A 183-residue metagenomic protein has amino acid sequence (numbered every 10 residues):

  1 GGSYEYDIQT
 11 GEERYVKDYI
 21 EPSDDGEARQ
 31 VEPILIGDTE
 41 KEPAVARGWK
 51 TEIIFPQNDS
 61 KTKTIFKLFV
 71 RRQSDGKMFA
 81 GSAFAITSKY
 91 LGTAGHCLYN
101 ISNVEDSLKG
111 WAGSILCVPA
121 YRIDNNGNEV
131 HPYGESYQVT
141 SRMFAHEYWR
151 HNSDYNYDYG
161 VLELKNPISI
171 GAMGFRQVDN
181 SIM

Functional and structural regions predicted by a protein language model:
G1-A85: Protease-domain processing segments flanking chymotrypsin-fold serine proteases, especially trypsin-like
A46-K63, F69-G76, A80, V104-I170 (+1 more regions): Conserved catalytic-core segment of clan PA serine endopeptidases
S88-K89: Conserved loop/turn motif of beta-propeller repeat scaffolds
T93: Cytochrome P450 catalytic-core helices
F175: Short acidic alpha-helical/loop segments enriched in Asp/Glu that coordinate divalent cations
M183: Short nucleic-acid-contacting surface segments enriched for D/E, G, S/T with interspersed K/R
